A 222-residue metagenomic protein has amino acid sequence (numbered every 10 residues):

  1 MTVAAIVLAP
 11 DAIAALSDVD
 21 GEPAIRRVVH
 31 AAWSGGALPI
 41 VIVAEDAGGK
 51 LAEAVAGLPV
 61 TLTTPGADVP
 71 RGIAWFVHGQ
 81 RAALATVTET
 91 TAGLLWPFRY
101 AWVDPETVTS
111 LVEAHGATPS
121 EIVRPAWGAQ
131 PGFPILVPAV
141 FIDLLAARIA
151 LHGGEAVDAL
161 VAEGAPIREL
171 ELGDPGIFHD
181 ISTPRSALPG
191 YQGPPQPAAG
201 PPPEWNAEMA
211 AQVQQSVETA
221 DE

Functional and structural regions predicted by a protein language model:
M1-L51: N-terminal glycine-rich phosphate-binding loop and ensuing alpha1 helix
V3, P59-T61: Short, conserved active-site loop motifs that form the nucleotide-linked donor/cofactor pocket
A5, I149-E222: Conserved alpha/beta core of the MobA/IspD/sugar-nucleotide pyrophosphorylase nucleotidyltransferase superfamily
A24, T107, S186: Residue-level recognition of oxygen-bearing side chains
G36, A56-P59, E163-A165: Short, structured coil segments at secondary-structure junctions
V43-E45, T63-A67, P125, L170-P175: Conserved beta-strand termini and adjacent loop/short-helix elements that scaffold enzyme active sites in alpha/beta
L51-V55, L111, L145, G190: Hydrophobic packing residues within well-ordered alpha-helices of enzyme cores
T61-A146: Conserved beta-loop-beta/alpha segment of the NTase-like Rossmann-fold superfamily that binds/positions NTPs
